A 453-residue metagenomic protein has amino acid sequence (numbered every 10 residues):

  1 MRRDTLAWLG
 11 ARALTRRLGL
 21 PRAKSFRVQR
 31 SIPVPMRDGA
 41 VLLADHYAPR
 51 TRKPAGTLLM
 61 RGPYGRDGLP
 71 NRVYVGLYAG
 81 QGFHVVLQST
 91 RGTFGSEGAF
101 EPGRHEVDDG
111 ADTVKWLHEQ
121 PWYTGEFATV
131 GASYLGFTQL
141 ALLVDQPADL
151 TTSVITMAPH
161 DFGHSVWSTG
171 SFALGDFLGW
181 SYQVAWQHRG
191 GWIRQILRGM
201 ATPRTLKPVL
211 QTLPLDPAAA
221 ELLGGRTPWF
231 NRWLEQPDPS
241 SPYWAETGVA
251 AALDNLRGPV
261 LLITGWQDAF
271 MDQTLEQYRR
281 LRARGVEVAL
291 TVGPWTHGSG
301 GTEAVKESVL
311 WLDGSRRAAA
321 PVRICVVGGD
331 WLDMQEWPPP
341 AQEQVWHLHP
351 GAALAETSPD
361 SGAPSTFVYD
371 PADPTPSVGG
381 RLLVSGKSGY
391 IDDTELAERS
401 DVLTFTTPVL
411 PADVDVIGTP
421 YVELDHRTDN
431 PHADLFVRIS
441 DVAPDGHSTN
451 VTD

Functional and structural regions predicted by a protein language model:
R2, A201-R204, L210-L213, T291-G293 (+1 more regions): C-terminal, loop-rich substrate-recognition/catalytic regions characterized by aromatic stacking residues
R16-T51, T406-A412, D425: N-terminal cap/lid segment of alpha/beta-hydrolase-fold proteins
A40-L42, P49-L58, Y123, N255-R257: Proline/glycine-enriched tight loop/beta-turn segments at coil->beta junctions that connect or precede beta-strands
P49-E119, V166, L174, P431 (+1 more regions): Cap/lid segment of the alpha/beta-hydrolase catalytic domain
G80, V144-N255: Accessory cap/linker subdomain of secreted extracellular hydrolases
P121-Y134: Alpha/beta-hydrolase fold nucleophile elbow
L256, L262-T264: Short beta-strand/loop motif that positions the catalytic acidic residue of the alpha/beta-hydrolase fold
D272-E287: Active-site-adjacent alpha-helix of alpha/beta-hydrolase-fold enzymes
